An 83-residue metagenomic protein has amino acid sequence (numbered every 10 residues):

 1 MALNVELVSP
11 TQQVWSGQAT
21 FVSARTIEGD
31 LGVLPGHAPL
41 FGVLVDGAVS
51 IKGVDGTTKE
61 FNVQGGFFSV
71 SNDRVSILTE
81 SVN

Functional and structural regions predicted by a protein language model:
A2-N83: Compact, glycine-rich, soluble single-domain proteins
